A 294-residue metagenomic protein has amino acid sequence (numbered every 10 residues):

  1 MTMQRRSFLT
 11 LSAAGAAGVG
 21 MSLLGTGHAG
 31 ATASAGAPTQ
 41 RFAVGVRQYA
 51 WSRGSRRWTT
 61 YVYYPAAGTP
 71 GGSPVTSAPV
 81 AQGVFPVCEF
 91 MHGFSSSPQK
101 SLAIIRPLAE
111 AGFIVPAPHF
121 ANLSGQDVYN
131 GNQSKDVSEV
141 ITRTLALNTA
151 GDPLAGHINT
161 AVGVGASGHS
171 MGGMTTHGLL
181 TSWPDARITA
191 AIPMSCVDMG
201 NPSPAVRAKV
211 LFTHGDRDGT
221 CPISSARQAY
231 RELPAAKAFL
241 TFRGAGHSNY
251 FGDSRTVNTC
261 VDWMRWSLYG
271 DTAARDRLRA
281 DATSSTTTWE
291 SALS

Functional and structural regions predicted by a protein language model:
S7-A29: N-terminal export signals
A33-E89, K100, P107-A111: Domain-level recognition of soluble alpha/beta enzyme cores, biased toward histidine phosphatases/phosphomutases
Y129-G156: Alpha/beta-hydrolase active-site loop
G168-G172: Gly/Ala-rich beta-loop-alpha elbow adjacent to hydrolase catalytic centers
F212-H214: Short beta-strand/loop motif that positions the catalytic acidic residue of the alpha/beta-hydrolase fold
R217-C221, H247: Acidic catalytic loop of the alpha/beta-hydrolase fold
P222-Y230: Short alpha-helix in the alpha/beta-hydrolase fold that links the catalytic acid
K237-S294: C-terminal catalytic histidine-bearing segment of alpha/beta-hydrolase fold enzymes
